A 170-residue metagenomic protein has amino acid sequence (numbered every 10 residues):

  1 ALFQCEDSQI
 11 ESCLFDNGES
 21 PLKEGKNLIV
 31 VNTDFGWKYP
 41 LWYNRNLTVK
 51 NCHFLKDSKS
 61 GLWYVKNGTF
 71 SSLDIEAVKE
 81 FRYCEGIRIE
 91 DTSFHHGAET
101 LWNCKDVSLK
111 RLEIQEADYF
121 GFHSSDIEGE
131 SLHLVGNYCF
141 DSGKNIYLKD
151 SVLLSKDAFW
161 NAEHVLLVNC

Functional and structural regions predicted by a protein language model:
A1-C170: Long, distal/terminal scaffolding or interaction modules with repetitive or compositionally biased sequence
